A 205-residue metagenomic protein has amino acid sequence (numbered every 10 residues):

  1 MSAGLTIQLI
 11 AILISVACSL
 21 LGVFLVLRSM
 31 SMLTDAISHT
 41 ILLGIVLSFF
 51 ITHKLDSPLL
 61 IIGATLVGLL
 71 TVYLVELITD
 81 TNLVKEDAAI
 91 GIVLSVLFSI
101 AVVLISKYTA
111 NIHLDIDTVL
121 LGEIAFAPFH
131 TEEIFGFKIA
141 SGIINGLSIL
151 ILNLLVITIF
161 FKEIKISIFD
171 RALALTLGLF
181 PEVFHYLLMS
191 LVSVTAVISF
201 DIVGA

Functional and structural regions predicted by a protein language model:
M1-A17: Membrane-interfacial amphipathic/re-entrant helices at transmembrane-helix boundaries
M1-A3, L20-M30, F49-P58, K165-L175 (+1 more regions): Short juxtamembrane and helix-loop transition motifs at transmembrane-helix boundaries in membrane proteins
M1-T6, K54-I62, L83-E86, I134-N145: Interfacial loop-to-helix junctions that mark the boundaries of transmembrane helices in multi-pass membrane
Q8-L13, P58-L66, A89-I92, I143-S148 (+1 more regions): Hydrophobic alpha-helical transmembrane segments
I12, V16-L20, L66-Y73, I100 (+3 more regions): Generic alpha-helical transmembrane segments of integral inner-membrane proteins, especially permease/transport modules
V23-H113: Short loop segments and helix-boundary regions at transmembrane helix junctions of multi-pass inner-membrane proteins
I100-V156: Transmembrane helix-bundle core of multi-pass membrane transporters and related energy-transducing complexes
K138-A205: Helix-loop-helix "hairpin" substructures at the membrane interface of multi-pass membrane proteins
